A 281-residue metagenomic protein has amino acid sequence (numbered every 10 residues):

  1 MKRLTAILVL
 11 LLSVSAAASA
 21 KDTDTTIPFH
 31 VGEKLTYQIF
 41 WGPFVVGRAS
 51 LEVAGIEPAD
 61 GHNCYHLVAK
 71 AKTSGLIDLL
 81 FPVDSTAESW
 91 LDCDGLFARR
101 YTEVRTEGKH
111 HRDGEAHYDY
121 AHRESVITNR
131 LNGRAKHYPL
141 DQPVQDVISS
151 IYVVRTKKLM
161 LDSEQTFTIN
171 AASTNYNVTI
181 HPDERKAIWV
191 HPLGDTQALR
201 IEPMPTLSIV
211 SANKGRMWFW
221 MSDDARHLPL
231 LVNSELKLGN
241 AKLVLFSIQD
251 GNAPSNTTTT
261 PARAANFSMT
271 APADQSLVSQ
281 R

Functional and structural regions predicted by a protein language model:
T5-S15: Bacterial N-terminal signal peptides
V14-S15, T26, P139: Generic alpha-helical structural signal
A20-Y120, T156-R281: Acidic, serine/threonine-rich low-complexity disordered tracts
H117-I169: Active-site/ligand-binding surface loops and adjacent short beta/alpha elements that line catalytic pockets across
